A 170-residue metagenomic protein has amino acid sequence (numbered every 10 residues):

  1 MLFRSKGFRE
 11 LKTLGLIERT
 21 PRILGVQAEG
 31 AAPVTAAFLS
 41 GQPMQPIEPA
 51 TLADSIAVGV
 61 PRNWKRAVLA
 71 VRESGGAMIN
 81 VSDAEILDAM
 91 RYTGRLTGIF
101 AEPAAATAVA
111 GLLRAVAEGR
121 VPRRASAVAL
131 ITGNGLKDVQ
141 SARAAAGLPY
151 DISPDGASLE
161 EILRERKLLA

Functional and structural regions predicted by a protein language model:
M1-L2: Short, small-residue-biased leader/transition segments that mark boundaries at the very start of proteins
S5, K12, L112-V116: Short, amphipathic alpha-helical segments that act as regulatory/interfacial helices in nucleotide-processing proteins
F8-F100, A144-A170: Active-site/ligand-binding loops adjacent to catalytic centers
D88, T107-A110: Amphipathic alpha-helical interaction segments
E102-A106: A glycine-rich, Thr/Ser-enriched phosphate-binding loop motif common to dinucleotide/cofactor-binding enzymes
V109-L169: Catalytic phosphate/nucleotide-handling subdomain of diverse soluble enzymes
